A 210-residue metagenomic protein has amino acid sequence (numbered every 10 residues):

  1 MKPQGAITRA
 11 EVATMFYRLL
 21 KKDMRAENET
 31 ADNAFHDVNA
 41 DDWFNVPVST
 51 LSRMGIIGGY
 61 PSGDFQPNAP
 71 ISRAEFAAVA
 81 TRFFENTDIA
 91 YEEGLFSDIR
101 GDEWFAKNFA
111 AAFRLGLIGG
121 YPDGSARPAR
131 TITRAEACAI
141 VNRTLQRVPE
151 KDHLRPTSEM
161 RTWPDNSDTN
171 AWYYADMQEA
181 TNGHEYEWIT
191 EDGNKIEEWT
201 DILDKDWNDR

Functional and structural regions predicted by a protein language model:
M1-A13, R18-N45, M54-A74, R82-K107 (+2 more regions): Feature responds to low-complexity, polar/acidic, surface-exposed segments characteristic of secreted/exported proteins
K107-R114: A structural motif
A135-V141: Alpha-helical segment that forms one wall of the substrate-binding/catalytic cleft in peptidoglycan-active domains
